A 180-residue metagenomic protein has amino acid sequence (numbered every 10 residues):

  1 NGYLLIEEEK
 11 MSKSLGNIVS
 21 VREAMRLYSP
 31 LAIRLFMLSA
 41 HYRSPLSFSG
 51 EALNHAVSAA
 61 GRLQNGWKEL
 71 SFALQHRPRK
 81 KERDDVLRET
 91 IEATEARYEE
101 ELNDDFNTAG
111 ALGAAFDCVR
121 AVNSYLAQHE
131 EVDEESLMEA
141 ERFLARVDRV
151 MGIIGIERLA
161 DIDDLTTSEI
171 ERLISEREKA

Functional and structural regions predicted by a protein language model:
L4-L5: Basic helix-turn-helix/winged-helix DNA-binding cores and closely related short helical interaction motifs
K10-S12, G16-A180: Structural preference for alpha-helix termini/caps and helix-kink/transition segments
